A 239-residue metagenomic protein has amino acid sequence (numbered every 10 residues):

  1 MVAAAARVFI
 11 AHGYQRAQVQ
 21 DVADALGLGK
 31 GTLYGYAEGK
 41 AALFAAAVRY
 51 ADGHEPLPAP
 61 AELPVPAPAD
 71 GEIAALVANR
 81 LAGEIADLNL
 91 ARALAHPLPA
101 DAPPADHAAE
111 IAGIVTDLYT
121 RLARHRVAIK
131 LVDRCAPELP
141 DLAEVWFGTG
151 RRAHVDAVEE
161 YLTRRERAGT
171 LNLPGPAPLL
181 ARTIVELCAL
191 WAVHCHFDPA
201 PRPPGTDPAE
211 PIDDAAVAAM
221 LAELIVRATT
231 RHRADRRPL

Functional and structural regions predicted by a protein language model:
M1-F9: Short hydrophobic clusters on alpha-helical segments that form packing/core surfaces in small helical domains
V2, V48, A143-V155: Amphipathic, non-transmembrane alpha-helical scaffold segments
V8-Y50, E55, P64-P66: Helix-turn-helix
H12, R124-R126, E138-P140, A168: Short loop-to-helix capping motifs
A37, R134-L139: Short helix-capping/turn signature of helix-turn-helix
A42, G113, L131-R134, T149 (+3 more regions): Amphipathic alpha-helical interaction segments
A67-A91, A95-L98, A109-A112, T116-R124 (+3 more regions): C-terminal peripheral helix-coil segments that are non-catalytic and often amphipathic
V145-G150, R167-T183: All-alpha amphipathic helical-bundle segments outside canonical DNA-binding/catalytic cores that form hydrophobic
